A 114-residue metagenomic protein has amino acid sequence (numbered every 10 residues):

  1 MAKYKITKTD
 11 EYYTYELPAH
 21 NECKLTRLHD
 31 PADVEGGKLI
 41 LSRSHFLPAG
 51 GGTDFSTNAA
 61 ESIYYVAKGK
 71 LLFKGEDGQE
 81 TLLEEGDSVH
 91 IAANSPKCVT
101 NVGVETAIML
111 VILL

Functional and structural regions predicted by a protein language model:
M1-K38: A short, N-terminal "cap"/entry segment at the start of jelly-roll beta-barrel domains of the cupin/DSBH fold
R27-D30, I40-N58, E80, A93-P96: Conserved short histidine dyad/triad with adjacent acidic residue
S44, I63, H90, V104-L114: A short hydrophobic beta-strand segment most commonly corresponding to one strand of the jelly-roll/cupin
H45-L47, T57-F73: Short, conserved beta-strand element in jelly-roll/cupin
T53-F55, F73-K74, I91, P96-V104: Short beta-strand His + acidic residue motifs that chelate non-heme Fe in jelly-roll/DSBH and cupin folds
E61, K68, G78, N94-P96 (+1 more regions): A generic structural motif
E76-G78, V102, I112: Surface loops and adjacent helix of pleckstrin homology
D77-A93: Short acidic-glycine-tyrosine-enriched beta hairpin
